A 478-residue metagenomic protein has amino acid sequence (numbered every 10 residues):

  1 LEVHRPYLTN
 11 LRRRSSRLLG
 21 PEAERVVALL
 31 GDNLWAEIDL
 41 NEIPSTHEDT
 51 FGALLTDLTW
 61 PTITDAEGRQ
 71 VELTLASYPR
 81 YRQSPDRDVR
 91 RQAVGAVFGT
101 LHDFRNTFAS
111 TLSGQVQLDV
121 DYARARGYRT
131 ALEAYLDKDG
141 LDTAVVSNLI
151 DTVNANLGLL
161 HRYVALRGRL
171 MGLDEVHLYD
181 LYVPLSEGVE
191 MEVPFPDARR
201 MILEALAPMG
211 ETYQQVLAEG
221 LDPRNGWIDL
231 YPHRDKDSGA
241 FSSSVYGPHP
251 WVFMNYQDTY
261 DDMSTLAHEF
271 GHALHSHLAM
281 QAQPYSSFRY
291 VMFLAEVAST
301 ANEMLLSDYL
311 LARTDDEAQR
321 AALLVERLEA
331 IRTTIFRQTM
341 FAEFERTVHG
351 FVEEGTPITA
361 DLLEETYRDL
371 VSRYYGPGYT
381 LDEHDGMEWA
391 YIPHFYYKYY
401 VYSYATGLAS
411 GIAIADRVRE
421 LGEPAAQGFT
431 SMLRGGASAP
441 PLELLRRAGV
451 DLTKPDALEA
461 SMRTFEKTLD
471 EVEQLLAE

Functional and structural regions predicted by a protein language model:
L1-G188, R199, L475-E478: A well-structured
R17-A28, T46, G140, R169-Y179 (+7 more regions): C-terminal, non-catalytic "cap/extension" segments appended to globular domains
D65-Q83, M191-A267, G271-S276: Active-site-adjacent "gating/activation" loops or surface patches in catalytic cores
R82-V97, A134-L149, D180-E190, G247-Y260 (+4 more regions): Glycine- and acidic
L118-A125, L166-D180, Q215-L221, A282-F288 (+2 more regions): Short, glycine/acidic-rich hinge or "gate" loops at secondary-structure transitions that mediate conformational
R124-R129, E133, E175-L178, S238-H249 (+3 more regions): Active-site-adjacent bridging/hinge elements
G127, Q257-L278, S299, M304 (+2 more regions): Active-site recognition of the HExxH zinc-binding catalytic motif
Y290-Q319, R327-E329, T333, G407: Post-HExxH zinc-binding segment in Zn-dependent metallohydrolases
